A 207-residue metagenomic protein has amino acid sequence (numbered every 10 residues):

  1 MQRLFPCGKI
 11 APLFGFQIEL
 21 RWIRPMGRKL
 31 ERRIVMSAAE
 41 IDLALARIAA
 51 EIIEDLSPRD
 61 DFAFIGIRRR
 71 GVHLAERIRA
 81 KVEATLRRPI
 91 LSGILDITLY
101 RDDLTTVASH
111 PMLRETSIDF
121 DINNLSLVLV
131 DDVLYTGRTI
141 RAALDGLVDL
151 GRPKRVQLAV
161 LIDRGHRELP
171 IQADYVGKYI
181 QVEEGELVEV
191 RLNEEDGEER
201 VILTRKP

Functional and structural regions predicted by a protein language model:
Q2-P207: PRPP-associated nucleotide enzymes
